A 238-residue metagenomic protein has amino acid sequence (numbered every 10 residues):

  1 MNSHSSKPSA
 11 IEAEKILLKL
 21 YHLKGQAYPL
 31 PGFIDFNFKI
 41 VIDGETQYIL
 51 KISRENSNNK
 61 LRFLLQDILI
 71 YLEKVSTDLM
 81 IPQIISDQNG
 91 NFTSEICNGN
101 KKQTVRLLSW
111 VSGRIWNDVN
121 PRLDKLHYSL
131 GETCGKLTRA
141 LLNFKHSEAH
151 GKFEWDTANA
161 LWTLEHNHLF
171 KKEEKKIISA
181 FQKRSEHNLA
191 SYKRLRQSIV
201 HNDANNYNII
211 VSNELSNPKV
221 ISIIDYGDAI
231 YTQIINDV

Functional and structural regions predicted by a protein language model:
M1-G25: Juxta-kinase regulatory segment immediately upstream of eukaryotic protein kinase catalytic domains
S9-L17, N143-H146, L161-N202, S212-L215: An alpha-helical support segment within catalytic cores of ATP-dependent transferases
L20-V41: ATP-binding glycine-rich phosphate-binding loop
I52-N100, V119-Y128: A conserved alpha-helical element in kinase catalytic cores
G99-R114: Conserved short submotifs of the Hanks-type protein kinase catalytic core that shape the nucleotide-binding pocket
D118-E173, Q197: A cross-family kinase active-site recognition segment
Y207-N208: Conserved protein-kinase catalytic-loop position immediately C-terminal to the HRD catalytic Asp
V211-V238: Active-site Asp-x-Gly
